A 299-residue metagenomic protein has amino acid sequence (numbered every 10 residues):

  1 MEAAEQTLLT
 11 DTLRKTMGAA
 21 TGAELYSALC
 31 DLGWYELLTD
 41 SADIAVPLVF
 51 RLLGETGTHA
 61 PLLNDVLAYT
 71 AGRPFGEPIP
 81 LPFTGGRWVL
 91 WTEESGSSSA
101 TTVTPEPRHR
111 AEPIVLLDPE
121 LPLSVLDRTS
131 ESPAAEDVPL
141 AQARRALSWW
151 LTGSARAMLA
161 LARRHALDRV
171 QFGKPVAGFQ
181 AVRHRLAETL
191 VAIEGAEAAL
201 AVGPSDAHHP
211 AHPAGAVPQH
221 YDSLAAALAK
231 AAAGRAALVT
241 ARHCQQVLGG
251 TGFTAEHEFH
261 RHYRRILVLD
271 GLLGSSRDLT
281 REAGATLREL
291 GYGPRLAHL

Functional and structural regions predicted by a protein language model:
M1-T56, R145-L299: Alpha-helical interface subdomain recognition
D43, R51-R164, G293-L299: FAD-binding core of flavoproteins
